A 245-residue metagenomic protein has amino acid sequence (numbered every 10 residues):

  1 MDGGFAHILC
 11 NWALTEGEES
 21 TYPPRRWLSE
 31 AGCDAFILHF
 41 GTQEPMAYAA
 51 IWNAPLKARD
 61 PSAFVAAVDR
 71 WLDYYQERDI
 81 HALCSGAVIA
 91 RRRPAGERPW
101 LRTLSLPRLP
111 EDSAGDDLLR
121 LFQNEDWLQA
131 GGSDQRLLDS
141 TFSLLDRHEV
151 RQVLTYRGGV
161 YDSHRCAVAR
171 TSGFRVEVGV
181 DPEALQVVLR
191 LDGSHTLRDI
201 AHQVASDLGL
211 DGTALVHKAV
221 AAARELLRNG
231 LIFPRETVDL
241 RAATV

Functional and structural regions predicted by a protein language model:
M1-D2, L83-C84, R228: Short, well-ordered loop/turn elements at secondary-structure boundaries
M1-L38: Conserved Class I SAM-dependent methyltransferase catalytic core
L14-E19, E44-Y48, E97, R241: Flexible loop/turn segments at secondary-structure boundaries
G17-T21, L83, V180, A219: Active-site-proximal structural scaffolding
L38, P45-E125: Flexible, glycine-/basic-rich loop-and-beta segments that form/coincide with the SAM-dependent methyltransferase
F40-Q43, E149, T155, T237: Residues that form or immediately flank small-molecule/cofactor binding pockets and catalytic motifs
A90, G173-V245: Long, charge-rich, low-complexity alpha-helical segments
G96-P99, L104-G173: Long, low-complexity, charged/polar intrinsically disordered regions in eukaryotic proteins
